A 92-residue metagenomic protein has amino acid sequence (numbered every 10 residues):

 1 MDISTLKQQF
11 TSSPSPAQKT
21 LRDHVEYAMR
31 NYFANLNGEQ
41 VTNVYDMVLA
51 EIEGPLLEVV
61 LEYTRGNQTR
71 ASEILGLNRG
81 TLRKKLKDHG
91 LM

Functional and structural regions predicted by a protein language model:
D2-I3, T11-K19, Y27, N31-M92: Bacterial C-terminal helix-turn-helix
